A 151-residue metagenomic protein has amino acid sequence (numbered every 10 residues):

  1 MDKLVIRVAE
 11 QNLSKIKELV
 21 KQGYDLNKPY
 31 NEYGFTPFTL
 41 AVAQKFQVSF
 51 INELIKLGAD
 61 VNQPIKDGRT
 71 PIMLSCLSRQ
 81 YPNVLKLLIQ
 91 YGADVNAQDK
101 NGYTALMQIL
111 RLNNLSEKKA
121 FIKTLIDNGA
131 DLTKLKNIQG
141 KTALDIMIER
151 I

Functional and structural regions predicted by a protein language model:
M1-I6, P29-L40, P64-I72, Q98-L110 (+1 more regions): Ankyrin-repeat boundary/"N-cap" motif
M1-N27, N31-F35, N52, K56: Intrinsically disordered, low-complexity regulatory segments in ankyrin-centric signaling systems
I6-Q11, L40-Q47, L74-Y81, Q108-E117 (+1 more regions): Ankyrin repeat A-helix N-terminal signature
E18-D25, N52-D60, K86-D94, K123-D131: Ankyrin repeat domain, specifically the short helix-to-loop turn at the C-terminus of the second helix of each repeat
L26, Q47-V48, V61, S78-P82 (+3 more regions): Alpha-solenoid repeat scaffolds
D60, I65-K86, A93-D94, K100-Y103: A generic tandem-repeat structural signature
Q90, V95-K134: Ankyrin-repeat and related helical/solenoid repeat scaffolds used for protein-protein interactions
I126-I151: Leucine-rich solenoid repeat scaffolds
